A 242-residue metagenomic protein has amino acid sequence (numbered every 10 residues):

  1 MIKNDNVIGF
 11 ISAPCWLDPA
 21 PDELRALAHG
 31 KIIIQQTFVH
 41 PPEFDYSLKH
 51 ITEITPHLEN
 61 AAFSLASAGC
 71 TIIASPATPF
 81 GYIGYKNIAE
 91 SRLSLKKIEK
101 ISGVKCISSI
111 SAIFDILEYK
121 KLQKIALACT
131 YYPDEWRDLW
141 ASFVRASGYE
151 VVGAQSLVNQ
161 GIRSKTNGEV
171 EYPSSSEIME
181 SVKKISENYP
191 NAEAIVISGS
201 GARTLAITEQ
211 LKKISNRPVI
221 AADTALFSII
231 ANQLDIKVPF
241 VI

Functional and structural regions predicted by a protein language model:
M1-N60, W140-P173: N-terminal glycine-rich anion-binding loop in soluble enzyme alpha/beta folds
N6-F10, I32, I101-L122, S147 (+5 more regions): Hydrophobic structural segments
I11, T71-P76, A126-C129, A192-G199: Periplasmic-binding protein-like
I32-Q35, A126-L127, G148-A154, S215-D223 (+1 more regions): Short hydrophobic/aromatic-enriched beta-strand-loop microsegments
H57-F63, S174-N188, E193, S200-A206: A short, acidic, amphipathic alpha-helical segment used as a generic capping/interface helix at domain edges
A62-S109: Glycine/small-residue-rich loop that forms an oxyanion/phosphate-binding "nest" at active or ligand-binding sites
K97-I162: Conserved beta-alpha
N159-S164, S215-P239: Short, flexible loop segments at boundaries between secondary-structure elements
